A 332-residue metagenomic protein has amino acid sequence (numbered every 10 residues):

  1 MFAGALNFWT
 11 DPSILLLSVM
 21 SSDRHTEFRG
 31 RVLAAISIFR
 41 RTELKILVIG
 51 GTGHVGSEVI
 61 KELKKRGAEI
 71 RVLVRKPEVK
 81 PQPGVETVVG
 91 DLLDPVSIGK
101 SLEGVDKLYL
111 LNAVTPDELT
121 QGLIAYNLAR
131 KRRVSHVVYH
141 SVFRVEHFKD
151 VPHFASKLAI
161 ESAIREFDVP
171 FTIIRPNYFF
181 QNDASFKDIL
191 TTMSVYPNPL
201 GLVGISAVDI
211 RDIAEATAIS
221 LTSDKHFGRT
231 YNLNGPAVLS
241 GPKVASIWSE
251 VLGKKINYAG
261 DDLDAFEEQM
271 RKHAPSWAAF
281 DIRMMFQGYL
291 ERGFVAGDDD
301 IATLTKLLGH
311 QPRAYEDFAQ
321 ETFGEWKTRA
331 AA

Functional and structural regions predicted by a protein language model:
A3, R29, F39, L44-P83 (+8 more regions): Oxidoreductase cofactor-interface core, primarily capturing Rossmann-like NAD(P)-dependent enzymes
I14-L17, H25, R31-L33, I38: Short, positively charged and aromatic/hydrophobic N-terminal segments
I38-F39, T52, D264-A332: A hydrophobic C-terminal alpha-helical subdomain
G90: Cofactor-binding loops of NAD(P)H-dependent oxidoreductases, dominated by short-chain dehydrogenase/reductases
